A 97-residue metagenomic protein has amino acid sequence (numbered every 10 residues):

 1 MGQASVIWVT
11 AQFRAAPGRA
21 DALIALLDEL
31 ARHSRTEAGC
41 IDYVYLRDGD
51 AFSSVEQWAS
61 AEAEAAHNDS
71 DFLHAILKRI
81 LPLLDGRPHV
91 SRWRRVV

Functional and structural regions predicted by a protein language model:
M1-W8, D42-D50, A75-V97: Glycine-rich beta-strand-turn "strand-cap" elements at beta-sheet edges
S5, A25-D28: Hydrophobic residues within membrane-embedded alpha helices
I7-F13, V44-N68: Short, well-ordered beta-strand segments in beta-rich or mixed alpha/beta enzyme and ligand-binding folds
Q12-I24: Short, surface-exposed ligand-recognition loops at beta-strand->loop->(often short) alpha-helix junctions that present
A15-P17, S60, R94-V97: Non-catalytic surface loops within mature trypsin-like serine protease
R19, D50, F72: Short phosphate-engaging motifs
E29, H33-I41, Q57-V90: An amphipathic, aromatic/His-enriched active-site/gating alpha helix that lines ligand/cofactor pockets
